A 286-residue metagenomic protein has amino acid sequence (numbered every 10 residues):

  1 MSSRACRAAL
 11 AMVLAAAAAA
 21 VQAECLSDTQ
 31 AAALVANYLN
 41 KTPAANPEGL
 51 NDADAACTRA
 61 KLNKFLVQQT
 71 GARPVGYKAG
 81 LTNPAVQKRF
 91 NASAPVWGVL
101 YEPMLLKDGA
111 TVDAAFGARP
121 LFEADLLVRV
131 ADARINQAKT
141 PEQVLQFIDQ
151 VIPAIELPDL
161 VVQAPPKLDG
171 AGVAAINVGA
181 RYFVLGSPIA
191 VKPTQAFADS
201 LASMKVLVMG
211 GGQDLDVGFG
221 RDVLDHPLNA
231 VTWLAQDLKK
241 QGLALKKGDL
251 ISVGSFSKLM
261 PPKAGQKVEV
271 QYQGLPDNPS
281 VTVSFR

Functional and structural regions predicted by a protein language model:
M1-L10: Bacterial N-terminal signal peptides that target proteins for export
A16-A20: N-terminal signal peptide c-region/cleavage motif recognized by signal peptidases
E24-H226, D277-T282, R286: Catalytic-core "active-site belt" of small-molecule-metabolizing enzymes, emphasizing His/Asp/Glu-rich regions
K205-L207, L238-Q241, K247, N278: Extended mid-to-C-terminal alpha-helical interaction segments
S257-M260, G274-D277: Short, charged beta-turn/beta-strand-edge "cap" motif at the junction between a beta-strand and an adjacent loop
